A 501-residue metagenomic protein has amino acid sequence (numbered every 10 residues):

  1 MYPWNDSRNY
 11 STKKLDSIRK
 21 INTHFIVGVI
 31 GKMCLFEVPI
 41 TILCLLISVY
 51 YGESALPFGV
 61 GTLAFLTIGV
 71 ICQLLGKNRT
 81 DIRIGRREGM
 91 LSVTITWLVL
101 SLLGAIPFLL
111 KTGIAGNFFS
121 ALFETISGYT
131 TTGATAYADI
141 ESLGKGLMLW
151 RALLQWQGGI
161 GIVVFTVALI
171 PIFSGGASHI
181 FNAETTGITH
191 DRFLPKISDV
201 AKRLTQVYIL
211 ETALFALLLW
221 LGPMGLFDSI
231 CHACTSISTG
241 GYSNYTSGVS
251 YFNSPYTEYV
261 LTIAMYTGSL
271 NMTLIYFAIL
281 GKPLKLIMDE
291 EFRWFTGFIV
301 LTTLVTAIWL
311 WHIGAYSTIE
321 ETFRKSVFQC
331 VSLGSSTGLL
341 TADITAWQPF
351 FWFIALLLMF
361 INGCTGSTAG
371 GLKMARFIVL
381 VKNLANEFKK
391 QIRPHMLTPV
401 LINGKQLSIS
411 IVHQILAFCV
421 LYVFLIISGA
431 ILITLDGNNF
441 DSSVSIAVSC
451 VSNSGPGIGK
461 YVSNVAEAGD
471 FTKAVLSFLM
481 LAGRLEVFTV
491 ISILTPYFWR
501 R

Functional and structural regions predicted by a protein language model:
M1-R501: Membrane-proximal intracellular helices of multi-pass ion channels
